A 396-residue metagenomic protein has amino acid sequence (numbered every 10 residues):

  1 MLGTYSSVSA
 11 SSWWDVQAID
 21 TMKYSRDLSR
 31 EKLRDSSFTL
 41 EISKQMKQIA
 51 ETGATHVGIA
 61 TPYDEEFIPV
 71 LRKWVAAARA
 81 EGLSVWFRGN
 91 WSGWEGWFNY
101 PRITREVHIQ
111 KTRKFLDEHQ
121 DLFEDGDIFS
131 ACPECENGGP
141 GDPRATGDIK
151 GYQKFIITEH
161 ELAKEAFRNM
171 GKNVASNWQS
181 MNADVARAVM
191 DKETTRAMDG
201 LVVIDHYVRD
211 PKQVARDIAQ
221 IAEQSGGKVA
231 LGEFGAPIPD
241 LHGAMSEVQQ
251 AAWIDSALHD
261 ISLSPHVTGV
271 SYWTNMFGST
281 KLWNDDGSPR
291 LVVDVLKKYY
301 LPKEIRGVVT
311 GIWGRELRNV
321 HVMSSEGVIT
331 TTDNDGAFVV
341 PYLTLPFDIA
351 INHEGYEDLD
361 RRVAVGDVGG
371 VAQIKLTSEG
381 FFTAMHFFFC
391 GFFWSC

Functional and structural regions predicted by a protein language model:
L2-S37, L241-Q249, S264-R315, L345 (+1 more regions): Aromatic-rich peripheral "rim/lid" segments of glycoside hydrolase catalytic domains that contact and position glycan
D35-D64, W86: Catalytic domains of carbohydrate-active enzymes, especially glycoside hydrolases
F38, F67-R72, E95-D199, P211-Q224 (+2 more regions): Active-site cleft segment of glycoside hydrolase catalytic domains centered on the general acid/base Glu
R315, V339-D348, E354: Short Pro-Gly-centered beta-turn/loop motif in secreted/extracellular proteins
V320-S324, I349: Hydrophobic beta-strand segments
S324-Y342, V363: Short, acidic Ser/Thr/Gly-rich low-complexity loop/linker segments typical of extracellular and cell-surface proteins
G336-F338, L359, G370-A372: Short strand-edge motifs at loop-to-beta-strand transitions and within beta-strands of extracellular beta-rich domains
A350-A364, E379-F381: A short, solvent-exposed loop/turn motif at the edges and junctions of modular extracellular/periplasmic domains
